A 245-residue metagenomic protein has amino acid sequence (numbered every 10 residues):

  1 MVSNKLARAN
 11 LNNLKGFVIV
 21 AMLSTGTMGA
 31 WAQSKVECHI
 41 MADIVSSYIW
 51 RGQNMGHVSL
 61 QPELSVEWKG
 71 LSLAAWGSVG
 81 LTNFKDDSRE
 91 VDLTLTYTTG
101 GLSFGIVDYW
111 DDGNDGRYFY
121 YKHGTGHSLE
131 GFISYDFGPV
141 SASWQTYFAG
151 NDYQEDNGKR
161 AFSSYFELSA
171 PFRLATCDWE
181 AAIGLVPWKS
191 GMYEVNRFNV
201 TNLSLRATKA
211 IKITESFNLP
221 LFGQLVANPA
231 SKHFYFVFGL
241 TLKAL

Functional and structural regions predicted by a protein language model:
M1-E37, L245: Cleavable N-terminal export/targeting peptides
W31-E37, G70, G101, F172-E180 (+2 more regions): Short loop/turn motifs that connect adjacent beta-strands in outer-membrane beta-barrel proteins
Q33-E67: Outer-membrane beta-barrel initiation region
I40-A42, L64, L73-A75, L95 (+6 more regions): Membrane-embedded beta-strand positions of outer-membrane beta-barrel proteins
I44-Y48, W68-G70, G77-L81, T99-G101 (+8 more regions): Transmembrane beta-strands of outer-membrane beta-barrel pores
W50-V58, V79-E90, R117, Y121-T125 (+3 more regions): Solvent-exposed loop/turn segments connecting transmembrane beta-strands in outer-membrane beta-barrel proteins
D178-I213: Outer membrane beta-barrel transmembrane domains
L205, K232-L245: Outer-membrane beta-barrel "beta-signal"
